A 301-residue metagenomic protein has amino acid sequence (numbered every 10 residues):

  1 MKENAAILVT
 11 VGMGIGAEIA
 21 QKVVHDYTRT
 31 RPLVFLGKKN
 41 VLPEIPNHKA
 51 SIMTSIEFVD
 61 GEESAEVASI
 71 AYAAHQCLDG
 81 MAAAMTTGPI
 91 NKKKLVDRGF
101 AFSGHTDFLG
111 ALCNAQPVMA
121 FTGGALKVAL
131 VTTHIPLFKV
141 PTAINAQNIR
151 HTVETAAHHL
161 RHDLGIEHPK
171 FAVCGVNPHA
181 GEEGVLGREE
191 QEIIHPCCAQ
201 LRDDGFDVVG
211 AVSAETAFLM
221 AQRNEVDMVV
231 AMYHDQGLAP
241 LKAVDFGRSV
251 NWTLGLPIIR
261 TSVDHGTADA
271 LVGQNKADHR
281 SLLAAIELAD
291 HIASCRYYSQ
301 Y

Functional and structural regions predicted by a protein language model:
M1-Q191, H195-Y301: Anion-binding alpha/beta catalytic cores of soluble intermediary-metabolism enzymes, centered on
